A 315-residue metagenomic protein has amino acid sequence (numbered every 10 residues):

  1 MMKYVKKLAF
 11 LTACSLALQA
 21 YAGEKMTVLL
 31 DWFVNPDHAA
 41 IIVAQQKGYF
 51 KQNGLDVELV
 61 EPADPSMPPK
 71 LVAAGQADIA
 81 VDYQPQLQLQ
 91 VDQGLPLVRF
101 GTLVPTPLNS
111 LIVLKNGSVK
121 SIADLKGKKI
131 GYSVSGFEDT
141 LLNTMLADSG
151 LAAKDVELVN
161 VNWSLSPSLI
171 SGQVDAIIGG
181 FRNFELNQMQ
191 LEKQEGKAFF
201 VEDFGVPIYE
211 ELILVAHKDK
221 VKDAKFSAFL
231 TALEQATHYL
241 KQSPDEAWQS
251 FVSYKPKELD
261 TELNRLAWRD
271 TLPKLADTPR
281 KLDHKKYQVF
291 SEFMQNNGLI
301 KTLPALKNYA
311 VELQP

Functional and structural regions predicted by a protein language model:
M1-F10: Bacterial N-terminal signal peptides that target proteins for export
A17-Q19: N-terminal signal peptide c-region/cleavage motif recognized by signal peptidases
A22-G54, Q288-P315: N-terminal hydrophobic or amphipathic helices and topogenic motifs
K25-N160, S166-S171, D175-N183, I208: Short, glycine-/small- and polar/acidic-enriched structural segments that line small-molecule recognition paths
W32, F204, L282-D283: Short Gly/Pro-enriched turn/cap motifs at secondary-structure boundaries
P85, S164-Y254: Pocket-lining segment of extracytoplasmic ligand-binding domains
L103-V113, Q194-D219, L230, A267-L272 (+1 more regions): Periplasmic-binding protein-like
K222-L299: Secondary-structure end/capping motifs
